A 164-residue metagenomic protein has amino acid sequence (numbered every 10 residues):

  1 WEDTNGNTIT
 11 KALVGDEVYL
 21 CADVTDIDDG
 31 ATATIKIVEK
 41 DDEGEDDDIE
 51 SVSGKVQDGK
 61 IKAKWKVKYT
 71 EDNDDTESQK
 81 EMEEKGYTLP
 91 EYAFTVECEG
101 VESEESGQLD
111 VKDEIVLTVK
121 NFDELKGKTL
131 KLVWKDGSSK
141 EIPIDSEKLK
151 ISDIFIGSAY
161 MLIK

Functional and structural regions predicted by a protein language model:
W1-V14: Short, compositionally biased P/S/T/A/G/V-rich stretches that sit at domain boundaries
D16-L20, D113-L117: Structural beta-strand segments of beta-rich domains
V24-I27, I115-T129: Structural motif
I37-I49, K131-E141: Short amphipathic beta-strand segments in non-cytosolic proteins
V52-V56, S138-K150: Short, acidic Ser/Thr/Gly-rich low-complexity loop/linker segments typical of extracellular and cell-surface proteins
V56, I61-T88, I151-F155: Short, hydrophobic beta-strand segments
E99-I115: Short beta-strand elements
K148-K164: Short Pro-Gly-centered beta-turn/loop motif in secreted/extracellular proteins
